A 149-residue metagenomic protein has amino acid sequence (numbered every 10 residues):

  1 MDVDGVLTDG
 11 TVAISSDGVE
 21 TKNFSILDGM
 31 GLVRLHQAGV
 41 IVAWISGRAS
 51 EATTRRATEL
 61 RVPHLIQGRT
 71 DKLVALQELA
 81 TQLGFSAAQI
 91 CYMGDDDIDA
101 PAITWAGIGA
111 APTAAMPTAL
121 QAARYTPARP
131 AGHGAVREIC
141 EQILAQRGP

Functional and structural regions predicted by a protein language model:
M1-V74: Alpha-helical substrate-recognition element adjacent to the catalytic core
G18-S25, E59-L60, H64-I66, L73-P149: Mg2+-dependent phosphoryl-transfer enzymes with acidic/Ser/Thr/Gly-rich catalytic loops
